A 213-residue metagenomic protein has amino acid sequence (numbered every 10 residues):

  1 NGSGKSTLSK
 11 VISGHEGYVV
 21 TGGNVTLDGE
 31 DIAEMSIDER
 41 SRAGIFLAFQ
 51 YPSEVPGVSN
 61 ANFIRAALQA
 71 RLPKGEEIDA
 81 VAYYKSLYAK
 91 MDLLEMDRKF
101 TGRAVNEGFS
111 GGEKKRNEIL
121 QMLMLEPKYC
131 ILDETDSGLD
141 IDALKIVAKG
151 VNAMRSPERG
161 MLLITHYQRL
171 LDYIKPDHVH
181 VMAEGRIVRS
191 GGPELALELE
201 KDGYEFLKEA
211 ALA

Functional and structural regions predicted by a protein language model:
S3-G4: Walker A (P-loop) phosphate-binding loop of ABC-type ATPase nucleotide-binding domains
S13: Helix-to-loop junction immediately C-terminal to a conserved catalytic motif
N24-R40, N106: ABC ATPase NBD Q-loop/coupling interface
S53-K128: ABC-family P-loop ATPase nucleotide-binding domains
I131-T135, D142: Walker B catalytic motif
L144-P157: Helical segment within the ABC ATPase nucleotide-binding domain
E158-H166: Conserved H-loop
Y173, H178, M182, R186-E209: Conserved beta-strand-loop-alpha-helix hinge in the C-terminal portion of ABC ATPase nucleotide-binding domains
